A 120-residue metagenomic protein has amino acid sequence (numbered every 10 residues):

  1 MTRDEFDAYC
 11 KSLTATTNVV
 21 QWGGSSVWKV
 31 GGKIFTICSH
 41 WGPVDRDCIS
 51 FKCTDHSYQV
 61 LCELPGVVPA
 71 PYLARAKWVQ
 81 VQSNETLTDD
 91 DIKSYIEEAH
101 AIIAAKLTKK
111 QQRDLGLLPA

Functional and structural regions predicted by a protein language model:
M1-A120: Charge-dense, helix-prone N-terminal extensions
